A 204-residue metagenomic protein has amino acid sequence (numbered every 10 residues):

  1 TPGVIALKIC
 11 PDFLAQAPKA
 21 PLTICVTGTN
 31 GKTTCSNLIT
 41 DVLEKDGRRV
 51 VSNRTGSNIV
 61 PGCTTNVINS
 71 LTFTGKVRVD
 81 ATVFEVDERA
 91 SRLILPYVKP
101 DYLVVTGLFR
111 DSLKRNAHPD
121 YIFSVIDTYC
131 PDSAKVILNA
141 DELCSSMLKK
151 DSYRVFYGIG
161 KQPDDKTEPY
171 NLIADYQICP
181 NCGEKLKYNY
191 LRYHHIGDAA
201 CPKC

Functional and structural regions predicted by a protein language model:
T1-N181: Phosphate-binding loop of NTP-binding sites
C179-C182, C201-C204: Short cysteine-rich clusters marking metal-coordination/redox-active sites
K187-H194: Short Cys/His-rich "knuckle" micro-motifs
G197-D198: Intrinsically disordered, low-complexity regulatory/activation regions of eukaryotic proteins
